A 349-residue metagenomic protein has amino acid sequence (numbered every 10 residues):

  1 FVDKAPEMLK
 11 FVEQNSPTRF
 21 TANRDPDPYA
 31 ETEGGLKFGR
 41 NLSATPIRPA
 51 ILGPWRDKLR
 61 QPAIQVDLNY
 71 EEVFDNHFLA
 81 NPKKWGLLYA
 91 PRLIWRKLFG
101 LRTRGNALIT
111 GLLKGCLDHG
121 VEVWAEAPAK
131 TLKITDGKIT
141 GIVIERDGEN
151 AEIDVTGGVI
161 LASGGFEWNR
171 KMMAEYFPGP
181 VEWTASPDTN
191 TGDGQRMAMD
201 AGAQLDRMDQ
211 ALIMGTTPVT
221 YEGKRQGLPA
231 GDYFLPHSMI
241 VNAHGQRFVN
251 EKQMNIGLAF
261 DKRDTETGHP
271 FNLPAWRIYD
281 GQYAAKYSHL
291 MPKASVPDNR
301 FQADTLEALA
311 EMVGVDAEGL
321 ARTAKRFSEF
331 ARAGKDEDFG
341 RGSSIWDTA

Functional and structural regions predicted by a protein language model:
F1-T21: N-terminal glycine-rich phosphate/pyrophosphate-binding loop and immediately adjacent elements
F20-N23, A30-A349: Residues forming the flavin
